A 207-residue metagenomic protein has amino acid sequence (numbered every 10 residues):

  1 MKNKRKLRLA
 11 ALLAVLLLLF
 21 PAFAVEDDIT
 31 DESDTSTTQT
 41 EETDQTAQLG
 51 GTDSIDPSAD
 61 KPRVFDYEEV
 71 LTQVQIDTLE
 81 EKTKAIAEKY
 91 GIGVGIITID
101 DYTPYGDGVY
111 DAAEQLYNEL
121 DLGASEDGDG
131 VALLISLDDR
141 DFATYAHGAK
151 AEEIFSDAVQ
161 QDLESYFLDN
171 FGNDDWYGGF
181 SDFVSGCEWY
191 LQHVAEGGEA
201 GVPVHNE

Functional and structural regions predicted by a protein language model:
M1-K2: N-terminal hydrophobic targeting signals that begin at the initiator methionine
R5-E26: Sec-dependent N-terminal signal peptides of Gram-positive bacterial secreted proteins and lipoproteins
F23-E207: Folded, non-transmembrane soluble domains that reside on the lumenal/extracytoplasmic side of membranes
